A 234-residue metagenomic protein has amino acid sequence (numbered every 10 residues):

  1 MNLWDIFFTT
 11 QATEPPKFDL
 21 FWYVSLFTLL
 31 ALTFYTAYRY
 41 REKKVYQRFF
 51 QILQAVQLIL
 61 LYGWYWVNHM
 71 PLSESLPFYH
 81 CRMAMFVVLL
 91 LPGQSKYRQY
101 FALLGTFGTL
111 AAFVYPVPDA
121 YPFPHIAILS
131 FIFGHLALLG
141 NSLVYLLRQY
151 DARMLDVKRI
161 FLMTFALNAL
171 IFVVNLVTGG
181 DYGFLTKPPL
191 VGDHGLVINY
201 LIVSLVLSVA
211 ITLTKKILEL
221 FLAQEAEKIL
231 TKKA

Functional and structural regions predicted by a protein language model:
M1-Y46, V197: N-terminal topogenic module of multi-pass integral membrane proteins
Q11-S25, D156-F165, L176-K215: Membrane-interface transmembrane-helix boundary segments in multi-pass integral membrane proteins
W22-L29, P77-V87, L129-G140: Membrane-embedded alpha-helical segments of multi-pass membrane proteins, especially the transmembrane helices
A31-R39, V88, A137-V157: Alpha-helical transmembrane segments in multipass membrane proteins, preferentially the mid-helix core
K43-P92: A glycine-rich, hydrophobic loop/mini-helix early in the fold
Q54-G63, T106-P118, T164-N175: Aromatic-anchored segments of alpha-helical transmembrane domains
Y65-S75, Q94-K96, V117-L129: Membrane-interface helix caps and helix-loop-helix hairpins in membrane proteins
L91-F101: Membrane-helix interface "capping/anchor" motifs
